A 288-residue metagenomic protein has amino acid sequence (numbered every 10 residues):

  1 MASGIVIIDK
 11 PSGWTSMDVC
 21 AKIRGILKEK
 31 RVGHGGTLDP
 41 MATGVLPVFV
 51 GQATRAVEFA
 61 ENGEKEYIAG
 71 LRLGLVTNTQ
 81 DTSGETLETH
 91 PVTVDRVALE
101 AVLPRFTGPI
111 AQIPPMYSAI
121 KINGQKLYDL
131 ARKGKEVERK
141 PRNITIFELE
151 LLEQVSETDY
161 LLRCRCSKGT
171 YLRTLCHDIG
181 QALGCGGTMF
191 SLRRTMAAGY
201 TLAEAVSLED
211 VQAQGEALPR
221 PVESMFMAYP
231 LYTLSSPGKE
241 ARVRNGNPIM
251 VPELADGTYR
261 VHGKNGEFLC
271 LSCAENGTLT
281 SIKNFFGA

Functional and structural regions predicted by a protein language model:
M1-D9, M17-H34, L38, A42 (+3 more regions): Accessory RNA 3′-end/elbow-binding domains used by RNA modification enzymes
M1-S167, T174, D178-E204: Catalytic cores of RNA-modifying enzymes
E88-P91, K126, G169-R173, A241-D256: A short, terminal or domain-edge coil/loop segment
